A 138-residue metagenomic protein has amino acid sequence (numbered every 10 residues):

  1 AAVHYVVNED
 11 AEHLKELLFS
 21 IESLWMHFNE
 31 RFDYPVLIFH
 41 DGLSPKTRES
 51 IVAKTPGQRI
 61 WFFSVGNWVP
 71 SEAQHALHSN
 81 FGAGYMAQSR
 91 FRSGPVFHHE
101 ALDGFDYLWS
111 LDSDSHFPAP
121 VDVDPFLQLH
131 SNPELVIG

Functional and structural regions predicted by a protein language model:
A1-E22: N-proximal low-complexity "stem/linker" segments adjacent to membrane-targeting elements
H13, G42-E49: Short, charged/polar "capping" segments at the starts of alpha-helices and the immediately preceding loops
E16-F19, E49-V52, P120-D124: Short coil/turn segments at secondary-structure boundaries
I21-D33, K54: Short, acidic, metal-binding catalytic loop of nucleotide-sugar glycosyltransferases
Y34-G42, F63-W68: Short beta-strand/loop segment that forms part of the nucleotide-sugar
T47, I51-D106: Active-site-proximal specificity loops/subdomain of glycosyltransferases
D103-P118: Short beta-strand-to-loop acidic/aromatic patch adjacent to the donor-nucleotide binding site
F117-G138: Conserved donor-nucleotide/metal-binding helix-loop-beta segment in metal-dependent transferases, i.e., the alpha-helix
